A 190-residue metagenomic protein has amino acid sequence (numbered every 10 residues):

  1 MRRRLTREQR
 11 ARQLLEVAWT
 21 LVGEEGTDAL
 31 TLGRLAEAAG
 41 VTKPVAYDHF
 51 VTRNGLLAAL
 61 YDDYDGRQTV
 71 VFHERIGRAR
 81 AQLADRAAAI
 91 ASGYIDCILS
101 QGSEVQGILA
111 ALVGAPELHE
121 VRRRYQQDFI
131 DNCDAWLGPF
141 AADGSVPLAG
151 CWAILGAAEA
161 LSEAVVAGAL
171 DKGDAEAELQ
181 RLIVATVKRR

Functional and structural regions predicted by a protein language model:
M1-Q9, R190: N-terminal intrinsically disordered/low-complexity leader segments
R7-A18, L35, L60-Q68, F72: Generic hydrophobic, amphipathic alpha-helix propensity
R10, R53, L60, Y64 (+7 more regions): Hydrophobic/aromatic residues within well-ordered alpha-helical segments
Q13, L21-G55, A59: Helix-turn-helix
V17-L21, G93, C97, A157: Short amphipathic alpha-helical elements of helix-turn-helix/winged-helix folds
G55, L99-D131: Short secondary-structure transition hinges
A59, H73-S100, A141, G150 (+2 more regions): Hydrophobic alpha-helical connector segments
Q106, A110, H119, P139-I183: Hydrophobic/aromatic-rich alpha-helical bundle segments in the mid-to-C-terminal region
